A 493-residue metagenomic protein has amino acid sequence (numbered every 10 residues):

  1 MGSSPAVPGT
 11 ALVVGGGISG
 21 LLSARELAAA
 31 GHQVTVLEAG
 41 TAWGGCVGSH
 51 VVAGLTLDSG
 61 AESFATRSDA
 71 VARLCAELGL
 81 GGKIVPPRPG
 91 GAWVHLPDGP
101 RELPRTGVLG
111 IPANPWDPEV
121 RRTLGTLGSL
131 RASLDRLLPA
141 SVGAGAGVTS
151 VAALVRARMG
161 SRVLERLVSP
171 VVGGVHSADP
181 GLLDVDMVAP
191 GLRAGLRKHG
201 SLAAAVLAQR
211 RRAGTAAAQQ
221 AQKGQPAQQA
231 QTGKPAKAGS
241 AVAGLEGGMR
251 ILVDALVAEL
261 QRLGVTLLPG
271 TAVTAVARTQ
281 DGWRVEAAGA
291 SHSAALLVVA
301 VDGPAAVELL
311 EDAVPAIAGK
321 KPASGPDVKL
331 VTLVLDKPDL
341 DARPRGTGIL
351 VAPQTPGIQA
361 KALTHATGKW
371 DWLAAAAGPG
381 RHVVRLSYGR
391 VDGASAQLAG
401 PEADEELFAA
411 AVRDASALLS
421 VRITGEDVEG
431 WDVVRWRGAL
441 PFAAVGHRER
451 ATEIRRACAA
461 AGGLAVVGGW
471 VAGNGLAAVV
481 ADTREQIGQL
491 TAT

Functional and structural regions predicted by a protein language model:
G2, A6, P269-Q397, L418: Mid-domain catalytic core of redox enzymes that form a hydrophobic substrate pocket/lid adjacent to a catalytic redox
G2-S4, P104-G107, A362-T493: Conserved flavin/dinucleotide-binding core of flavoenzymes
A6-V36: N-terminal Rossmann-like FAD-binding beta1-loop-alpha1 element of flavoenzymes
S19, A42, P304: Conserved Rossmann-like nucleotide-cofactor binding loop
A28-V52: Glycine-rich FAD pyrophosphate-binding loop
A53-A140: Dinucleotide-binding Rossmann-like beta1-alpha1 core, especially the glycine-rich loop that anchors the ADP
R67, A157-R158, G174, A287 (+1 more regions): Short, well-ordered coil/turn residues at beta-beta hairpins and beta-strand->alpha-helix junctions within
A132-T274: Active-site/ligand-binding neighborhood in enzyme catalytic cores
